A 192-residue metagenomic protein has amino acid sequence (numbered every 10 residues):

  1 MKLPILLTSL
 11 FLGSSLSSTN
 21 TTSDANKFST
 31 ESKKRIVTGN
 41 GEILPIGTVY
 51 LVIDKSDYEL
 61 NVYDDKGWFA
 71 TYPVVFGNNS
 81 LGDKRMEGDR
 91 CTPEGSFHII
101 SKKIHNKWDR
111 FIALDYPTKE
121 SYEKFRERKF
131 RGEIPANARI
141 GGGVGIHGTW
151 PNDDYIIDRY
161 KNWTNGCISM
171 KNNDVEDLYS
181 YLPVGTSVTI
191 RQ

Functional and structural regions predicted by a protein language model:
M1-L7: Sec-dependent signal peptide recognition, specifically the positively charged N-region followed immediately by
L7-A25: Bacterial Sec-dependent signal peptides at the C-terminal "C-region" and cleavage site
N20-T38: A general sequence property marking short-to-moderate contiguous segments in secreted/outer-membrane adhesion
K33-Y50, K55-S56, F76-I100, K129 (+1 more regions): N-terminal post-signal-peptidase region of extra-cytosolic proteins
G47-V49, S56-E59, A70, P93-G95 (+4 more regions): Envelope-exposed proteins and targeting segments
G67-N79: Short Gly/aromatic-enriched secondary-structure transition segments
K103-Q192: Exported/periplasmic cell-wall-interacting domains
